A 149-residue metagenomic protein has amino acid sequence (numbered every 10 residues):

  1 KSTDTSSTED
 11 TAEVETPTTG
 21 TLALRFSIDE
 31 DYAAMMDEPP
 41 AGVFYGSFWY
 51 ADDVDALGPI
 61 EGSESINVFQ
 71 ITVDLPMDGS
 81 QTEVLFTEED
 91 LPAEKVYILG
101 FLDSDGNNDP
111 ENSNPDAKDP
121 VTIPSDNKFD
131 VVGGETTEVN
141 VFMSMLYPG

Functional and structural regions predicted by a protein language model:
K1-T16: Ser/Thr-rich, Pro/Gly/Ala-heavy low-complexity intrinsically disordered linkers and tails of secreted extracellular
P17, M77-Q81, L91-A93, V132-T136: Surface-exposed coil/turn segments at beta-strand junctions on protein surfaces, enriched
G20-Y32: A short, amphipathic beta-strand motif
Y32-G62: Short, ordered, surface-exposed loop/turn motifs in non-cytosolic proteins
A51-D55, L102-N108: Acidic glycine-/aspartate-rich tracts in secreted/extracellular proteins
V54-V84: Short, acidic Ser/Thr/Gly-rich low-complexity loop/linker segments typical of extracellular and cell-surface proteins
T82-Y97, L102-D103: Short Pro-Gly-centered beta-turn/loop motif in secreted/extracellular proteins
S104-G149: Structured interaction patches on ligand/partner-binding surfaces of diverse proteins
